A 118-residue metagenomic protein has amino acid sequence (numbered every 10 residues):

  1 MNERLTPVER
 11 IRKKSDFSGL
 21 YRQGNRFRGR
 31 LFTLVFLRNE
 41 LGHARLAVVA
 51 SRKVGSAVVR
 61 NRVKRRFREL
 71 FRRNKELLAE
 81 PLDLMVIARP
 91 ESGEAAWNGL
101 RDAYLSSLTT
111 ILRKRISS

Functional and structural regions predicted by a protein language model:
M1-S118: Positively charged, solvent-exposed patches that mediate nucleic-acid binding
